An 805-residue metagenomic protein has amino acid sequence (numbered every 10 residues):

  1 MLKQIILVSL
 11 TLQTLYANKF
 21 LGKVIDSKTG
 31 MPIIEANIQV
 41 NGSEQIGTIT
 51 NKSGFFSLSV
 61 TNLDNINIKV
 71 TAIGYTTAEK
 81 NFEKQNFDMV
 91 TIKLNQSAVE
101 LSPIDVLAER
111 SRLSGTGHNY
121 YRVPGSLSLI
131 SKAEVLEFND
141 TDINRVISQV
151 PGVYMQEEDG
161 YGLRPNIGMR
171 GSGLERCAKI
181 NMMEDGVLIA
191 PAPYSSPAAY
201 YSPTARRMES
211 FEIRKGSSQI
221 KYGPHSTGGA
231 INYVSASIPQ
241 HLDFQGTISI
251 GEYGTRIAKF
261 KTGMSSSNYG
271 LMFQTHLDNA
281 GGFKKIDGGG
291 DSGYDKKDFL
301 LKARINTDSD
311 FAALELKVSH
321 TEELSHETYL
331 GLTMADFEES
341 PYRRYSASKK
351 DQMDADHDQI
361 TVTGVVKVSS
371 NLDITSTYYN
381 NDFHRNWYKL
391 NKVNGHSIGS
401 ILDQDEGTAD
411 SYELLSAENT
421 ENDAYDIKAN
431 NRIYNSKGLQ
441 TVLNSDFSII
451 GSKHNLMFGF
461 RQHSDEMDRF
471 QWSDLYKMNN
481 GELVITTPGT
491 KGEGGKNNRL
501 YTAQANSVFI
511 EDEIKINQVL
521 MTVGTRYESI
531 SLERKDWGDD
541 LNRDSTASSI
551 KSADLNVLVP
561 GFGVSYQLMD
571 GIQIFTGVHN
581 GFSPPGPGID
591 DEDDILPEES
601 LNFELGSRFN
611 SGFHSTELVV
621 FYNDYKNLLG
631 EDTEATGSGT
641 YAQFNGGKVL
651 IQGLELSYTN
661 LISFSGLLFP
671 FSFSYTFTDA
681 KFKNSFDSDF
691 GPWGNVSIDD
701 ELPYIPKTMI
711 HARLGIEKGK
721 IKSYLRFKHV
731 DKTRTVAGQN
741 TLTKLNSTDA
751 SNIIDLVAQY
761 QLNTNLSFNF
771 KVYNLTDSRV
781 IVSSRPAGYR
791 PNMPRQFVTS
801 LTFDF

Functional and structural regions predicted by a protein language model:
I25, N37-N41, T71-Y75, Q85-L136: Short, acidic, small-residue-rich periplasmic hinge/interaction motif at the N-terminus of Gram-negative outer-membrane
S57-S59, V187-K215: Short acidic/polar hinge/loop motifs at secondary-structure boundaries that mediate gating or recognition
N144-V187: Extracytoplasmic beta-strand/coil segments of soluble accessory domains associated with Gram-negative outer-membrane
S217-I220, G229-M264, T275: Short strand-turn segments of transmembrane beta-barrel domains in outer membranes, especially the first one or two
I250-N279, G288-T328, Q352-S369: Transmembrane beta-barrel wall of Gram-negative outer-membrane proteins
K367, D373-N391, Q567, Q573-G577 (+2 more regions): Membrane-embedded beta-barrel scaffold of Gram-negative outer-membrane proteins
I449-I450, K515, Y622-D624, A642-A737 (+3 more regions): Gram-negative outer-membrane beta-barrel transporters
K453-M569: Signature of Gram-negative outer-membrane beta-barrel scaffolds
